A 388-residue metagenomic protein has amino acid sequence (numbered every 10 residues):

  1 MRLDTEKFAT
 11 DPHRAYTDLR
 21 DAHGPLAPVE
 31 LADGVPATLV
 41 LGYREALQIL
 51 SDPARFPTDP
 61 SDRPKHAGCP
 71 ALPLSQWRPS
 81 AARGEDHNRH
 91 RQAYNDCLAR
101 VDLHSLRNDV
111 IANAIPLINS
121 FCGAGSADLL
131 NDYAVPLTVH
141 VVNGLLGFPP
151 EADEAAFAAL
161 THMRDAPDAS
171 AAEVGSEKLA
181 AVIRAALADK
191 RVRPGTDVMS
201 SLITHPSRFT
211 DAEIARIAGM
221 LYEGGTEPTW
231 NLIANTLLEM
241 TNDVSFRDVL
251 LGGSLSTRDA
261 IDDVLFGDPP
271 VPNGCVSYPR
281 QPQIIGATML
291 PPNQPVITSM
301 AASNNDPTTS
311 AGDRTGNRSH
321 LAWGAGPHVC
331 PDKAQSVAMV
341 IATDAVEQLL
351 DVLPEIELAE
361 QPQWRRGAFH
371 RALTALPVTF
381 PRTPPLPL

Functional and structural regions predicted by a protein language model:
M1-N131, V139-E151, F157, T161-A166 (+2 more regions): Active-site substrate-recognition loop segments, prototypically the cytochrome P450 B′-helix/B-C loop
A155-S207, D211-A212: Cytochrome P450 catalytic core segment centered on helix I
A215-Y222, T226-L251, D332-P354: Cytochrome P450 catalytic-core helices
V244, N304-D313: Cytochrome P450 core scaffold surrounding the K-helix E-X-X-R motif and the conserved "meander" helix-loop region
L251-T288: Conserved cytochrome P450 K-helix E-x-x-R motif and the immediately C-terminal K′/meander segment
A311-L376, P384-L388: Cytochrome P450 heme-thiolate "Cys pocket" and heme-binding signature region
